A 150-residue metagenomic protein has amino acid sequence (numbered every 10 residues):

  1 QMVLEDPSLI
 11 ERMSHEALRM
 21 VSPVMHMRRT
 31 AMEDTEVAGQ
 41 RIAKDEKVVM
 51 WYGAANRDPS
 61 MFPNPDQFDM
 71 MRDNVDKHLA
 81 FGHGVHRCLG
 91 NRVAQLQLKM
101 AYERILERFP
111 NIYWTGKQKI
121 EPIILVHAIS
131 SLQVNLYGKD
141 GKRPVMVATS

Functional and structural regions predicted by a protein language model:
Q1-S150: Cytochrome P450
